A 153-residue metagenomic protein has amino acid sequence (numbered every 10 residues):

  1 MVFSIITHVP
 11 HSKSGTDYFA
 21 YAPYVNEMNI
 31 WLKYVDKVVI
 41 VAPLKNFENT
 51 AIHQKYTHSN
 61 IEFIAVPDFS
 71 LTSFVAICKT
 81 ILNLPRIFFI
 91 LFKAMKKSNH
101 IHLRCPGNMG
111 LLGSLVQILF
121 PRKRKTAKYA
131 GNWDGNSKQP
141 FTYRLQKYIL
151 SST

Functional and structural regions predicted by a protein language model:
M1-A51: N-terminal subdomain of nucleotide-sugar transferases
I6, V41, V66, K128-A130: Generic beta-sheet signal
P10-G15, L71-F74, K128-F141: A short, histidine- and acid-enriched strand-loop-helix "catalytic/donor-clamping" loop that lines the nucleotide-sugar
F19-P23, L82-N83, D134-T153: Nucleotide-sugar donor phosphate/pyrophosphate-binding loop at the beta->alpha transition of glycosyltransferases
K37-F74: N-terminal strand-loop element at the rim of the active site of nucleotide-sugar-dependent glycosyltransferases
S70-I101, G110-L112, L119, Y148: An amphipathic, basic-hydrophobic alpha-helix
H100-P121, A127-G135: An aromatic- and histidine-rich active-site surface loop
